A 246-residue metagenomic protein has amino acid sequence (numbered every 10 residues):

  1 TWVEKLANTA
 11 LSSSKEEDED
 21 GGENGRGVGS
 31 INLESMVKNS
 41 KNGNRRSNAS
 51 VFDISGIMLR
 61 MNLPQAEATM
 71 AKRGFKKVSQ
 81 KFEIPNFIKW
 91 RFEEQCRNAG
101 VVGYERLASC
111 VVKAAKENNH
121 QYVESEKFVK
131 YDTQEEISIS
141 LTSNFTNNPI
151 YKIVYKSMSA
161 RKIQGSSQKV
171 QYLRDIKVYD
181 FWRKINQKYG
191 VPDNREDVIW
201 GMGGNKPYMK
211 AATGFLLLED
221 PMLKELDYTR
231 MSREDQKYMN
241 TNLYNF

Functional and structural regions predicted by a protein language model:
V3-L6, L11, E16-N98, Y122 (+1 more regions): Non-cytosolic coordination micro-motifs
K89-Y151: Mid-chain, structured segments of secreted extracytoplasmic proteins
